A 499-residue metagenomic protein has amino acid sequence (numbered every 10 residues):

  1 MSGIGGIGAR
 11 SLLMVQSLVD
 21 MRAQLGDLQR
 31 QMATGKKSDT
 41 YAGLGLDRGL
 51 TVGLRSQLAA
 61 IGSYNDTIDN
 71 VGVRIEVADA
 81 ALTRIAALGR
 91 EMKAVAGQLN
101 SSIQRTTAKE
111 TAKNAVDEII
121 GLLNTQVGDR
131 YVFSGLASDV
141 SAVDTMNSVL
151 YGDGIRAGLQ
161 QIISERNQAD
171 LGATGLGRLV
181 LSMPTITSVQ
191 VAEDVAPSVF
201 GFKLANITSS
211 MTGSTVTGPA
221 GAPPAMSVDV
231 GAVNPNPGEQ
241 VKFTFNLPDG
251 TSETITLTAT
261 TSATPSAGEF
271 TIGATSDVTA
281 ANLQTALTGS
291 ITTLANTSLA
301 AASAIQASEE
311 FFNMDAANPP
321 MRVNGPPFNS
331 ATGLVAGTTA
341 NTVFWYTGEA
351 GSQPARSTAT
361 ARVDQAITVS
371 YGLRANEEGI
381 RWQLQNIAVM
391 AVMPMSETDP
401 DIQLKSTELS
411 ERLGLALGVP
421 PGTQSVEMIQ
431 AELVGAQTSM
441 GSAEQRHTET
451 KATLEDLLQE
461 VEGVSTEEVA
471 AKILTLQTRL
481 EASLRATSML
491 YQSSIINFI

Functional and structural regions predicted by a protein language model:
M1-N147, T292, M395-I499: Amphipathic alpha-helical polymerization modules
L25, Q29-M32, K36, L136-D139 (+3 more regions): Polar, low-complexity export/assembly segments characteristic of proteins that are secreted or assemble on the cell
G128, G154-G158, A225: N-terminal functional modules and adjacent low-complexity/disordered segments of proteins
G201-A232: Charged, amphipathic alpha-helical segments
